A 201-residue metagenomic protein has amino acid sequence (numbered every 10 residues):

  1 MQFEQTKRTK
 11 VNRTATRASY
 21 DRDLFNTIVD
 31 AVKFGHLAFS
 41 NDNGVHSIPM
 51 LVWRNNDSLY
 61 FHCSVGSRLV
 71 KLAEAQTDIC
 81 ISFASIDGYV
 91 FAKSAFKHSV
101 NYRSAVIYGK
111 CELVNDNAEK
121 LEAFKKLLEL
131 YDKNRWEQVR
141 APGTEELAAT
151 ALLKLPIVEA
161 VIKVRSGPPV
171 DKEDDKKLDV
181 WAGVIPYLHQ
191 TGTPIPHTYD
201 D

Functional and structural regions predicted by a protein language model:
M1-R8, N115, E119-D201: C-terminal edge-of-domain segments
Q5-Y60: An N-terminal domain-cap segment
K33, I48, N55-D57, A75-I79 (+3 more regions): A generic structural signal for short beta-strands and their flanking turns/coil linkers
F39-N41, C63, F83-S85, C111-L113 (+2 more regions): Short, structured patches in soluble enzyme cores that scaffold and shape functional sites
S58-Y60, C80, K163: General beta-strand recognition
L59-C63, L153-K154: A generic structural motif
G66-K126: Short, structured beta-strand-loop surface elements
